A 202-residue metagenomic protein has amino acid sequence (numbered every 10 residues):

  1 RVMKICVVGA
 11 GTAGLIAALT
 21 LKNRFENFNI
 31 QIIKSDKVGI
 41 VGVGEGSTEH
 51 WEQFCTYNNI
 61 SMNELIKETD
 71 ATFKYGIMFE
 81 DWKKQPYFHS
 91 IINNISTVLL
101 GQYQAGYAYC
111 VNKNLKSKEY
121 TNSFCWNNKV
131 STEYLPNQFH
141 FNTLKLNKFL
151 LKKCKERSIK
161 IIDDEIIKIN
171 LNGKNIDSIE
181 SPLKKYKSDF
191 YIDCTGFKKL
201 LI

Functional and structural regions predicted by a protein language model:
M3-G11: Beta1/beta-strand and adjacent pyrophosphate-binding region of the FAD-binding site in flavoprotein oxidoreductases
C6, N29-Q31, K160: A structural signal for isolated positions on well-ordered beta-strands in alpha/beta enzyme cores
V8, I33-K34, D164: The conserved SAM/SAH-binding core of class I Rossmann-like methyltransferase domains, concentrating on the hydrophobic
G14-L15: N-terminal Rossmann-fold NAD(P) dinucleotide-binding loop
K22-V43: Glycine-rich FAD pyrophosphate-binding loop
G39, V43-N128: Dinucleotide-binding Rossmann-like beta1-alpha1 core, especially the glycine-rich loop that anchors the ADP
K129-L135: Short glycine/proline-rich turn/loop motifs
L135-I202: Predominantly flavin-linked oxidoreductase catalytic cores and closely associated redox partners
